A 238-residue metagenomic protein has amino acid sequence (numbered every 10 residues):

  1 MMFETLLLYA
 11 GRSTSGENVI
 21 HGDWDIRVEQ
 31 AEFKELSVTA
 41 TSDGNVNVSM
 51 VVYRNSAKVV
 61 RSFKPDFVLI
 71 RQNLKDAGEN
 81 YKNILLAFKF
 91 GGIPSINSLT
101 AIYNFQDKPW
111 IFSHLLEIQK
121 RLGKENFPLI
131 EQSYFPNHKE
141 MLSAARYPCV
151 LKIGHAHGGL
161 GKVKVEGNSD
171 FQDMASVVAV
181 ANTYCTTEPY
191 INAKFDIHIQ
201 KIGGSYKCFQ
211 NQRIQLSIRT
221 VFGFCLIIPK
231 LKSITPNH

Functional and structural regions predicted by a protein language model:
M1, S56-P65, Q72-H198, G203-L216 (+1 more regions): Active-site nucleotide/adenylate-binding loops and adjacent lid/helix of ATP-dependent enzymes
M1-W24: Cytosolic, low-complexity regulatory segments enriched in Ser/Pro/Gly with interspersed Lys/Arg in eukaryotic signaling
E17-V19, E29, V60, P65-F67: Generic secretory/membrane-interface signal
G22-T39: A short beta-strand-loop structural module common to alpha/beta enzyme folds
K34-S62, A77-E79: Glycine-rich, highly charged phosphate/nucleotide-binding loops
H238: Conserved metal-phosphate-binding beta-hairpin within the catalytic cores of diverse ATP-dependent phosphoryl-transfer
